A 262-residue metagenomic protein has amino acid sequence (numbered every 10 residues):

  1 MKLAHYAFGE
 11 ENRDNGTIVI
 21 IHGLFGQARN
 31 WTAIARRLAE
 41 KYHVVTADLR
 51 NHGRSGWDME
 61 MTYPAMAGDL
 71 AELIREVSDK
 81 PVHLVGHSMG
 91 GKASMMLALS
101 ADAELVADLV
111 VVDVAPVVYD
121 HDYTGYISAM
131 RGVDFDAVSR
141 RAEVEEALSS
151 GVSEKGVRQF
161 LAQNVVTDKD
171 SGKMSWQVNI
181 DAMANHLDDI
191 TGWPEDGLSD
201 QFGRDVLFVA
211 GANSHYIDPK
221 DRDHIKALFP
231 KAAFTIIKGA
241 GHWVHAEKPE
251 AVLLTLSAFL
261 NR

Functional and structural regions predicted by a protein language model:
Y6-R13, T32, R36-A39, V45-V85 (+4 more regions): Active-site loop/oxyanion-hole signature of alpha/beta-hydrolase fold enzymes
N15-G23: Short beta-strand element of the alpha/beta-hydrolase
G23-G26, S88: Active-site glycine-rich loops that stabilize anionic/oxyanionic intermediates across multiple enzyme folds
F25, L49-G53, P116, G241-V244: Alpha/beta-hydrolase active-site loop signature
P81-D122: Conserved hydrolase catalytic core segment
H121, F135-D189: Conserved alpha/beta-hydrolase catalytic His-Asp/Glu region
D170-L228, A233-I236: Conserved serine/cysteine hydrolase catalytic core
A240-P249, L253: Catalytic histidine-centered segment of alpha/beta-hydrolase-like enzymes
